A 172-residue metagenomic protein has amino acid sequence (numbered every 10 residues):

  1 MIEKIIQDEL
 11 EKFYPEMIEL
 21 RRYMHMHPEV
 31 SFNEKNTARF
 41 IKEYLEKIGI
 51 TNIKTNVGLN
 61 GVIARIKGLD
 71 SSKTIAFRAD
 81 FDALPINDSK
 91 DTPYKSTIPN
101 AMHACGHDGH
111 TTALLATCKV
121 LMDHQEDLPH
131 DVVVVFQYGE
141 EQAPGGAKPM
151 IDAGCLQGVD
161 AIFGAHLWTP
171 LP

Functional and structural regions predicted by a protein language model:
I2-H103, T112, K119-H130: Acidic/His- and Gly-rich active-site-bordering loop/insert found across diverse amide/peptide-bond hydrolases
R39-K42, L115-K119, K148, D152 (+1 more regions): Predominant activation on well-ordered alpha-helical scaffold segments within soluble catalytic domains
V62, L84-P85, K90-M102, G109 (+1 more regions): Histidine/acidic-residue-rich, glycine-tolerant segments that coordinate divalent metal ions
D108-H110, L114: Acidic/histidine-rich alpha-helical segments that form the ligand environment of transition-metal centers
